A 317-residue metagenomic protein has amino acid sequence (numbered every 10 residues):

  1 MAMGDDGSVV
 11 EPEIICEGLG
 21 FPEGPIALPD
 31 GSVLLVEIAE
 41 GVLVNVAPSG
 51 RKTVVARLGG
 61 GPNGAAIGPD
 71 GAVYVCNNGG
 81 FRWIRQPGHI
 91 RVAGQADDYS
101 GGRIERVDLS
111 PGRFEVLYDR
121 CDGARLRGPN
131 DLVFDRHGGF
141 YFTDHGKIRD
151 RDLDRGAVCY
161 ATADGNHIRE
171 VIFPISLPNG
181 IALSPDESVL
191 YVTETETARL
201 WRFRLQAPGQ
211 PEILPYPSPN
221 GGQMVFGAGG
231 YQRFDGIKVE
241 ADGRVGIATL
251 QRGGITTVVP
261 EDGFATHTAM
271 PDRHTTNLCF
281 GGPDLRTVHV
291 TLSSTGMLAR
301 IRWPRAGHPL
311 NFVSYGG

Functional and structural regions predicted by a protein language model:
M1-G317: Sequence-structural signature of mature extracellular/luminal beta-sheet repeat domains, prominently beta-propellers
